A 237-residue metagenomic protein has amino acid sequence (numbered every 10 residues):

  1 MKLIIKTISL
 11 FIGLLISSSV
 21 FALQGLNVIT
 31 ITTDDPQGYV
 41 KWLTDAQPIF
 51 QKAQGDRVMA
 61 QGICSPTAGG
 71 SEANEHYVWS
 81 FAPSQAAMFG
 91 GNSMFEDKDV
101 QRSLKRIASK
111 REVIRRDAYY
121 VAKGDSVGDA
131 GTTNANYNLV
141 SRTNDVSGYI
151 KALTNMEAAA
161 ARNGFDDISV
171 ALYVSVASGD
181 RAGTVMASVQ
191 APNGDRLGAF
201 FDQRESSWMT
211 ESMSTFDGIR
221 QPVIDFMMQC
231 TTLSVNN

Functional and structural regions predicted by a protein language model:
M1-S9: Bacterial N-terminal signal peptides that target proteins for export
S17-S19: N-terminal signal peptide c-region/cleavage motif recognized by signal peptidases
F21-Q101, K105-N237: Short S/T/G/P-rich N-terminal loop/turn motif that feeds into the first structured element of a domain
